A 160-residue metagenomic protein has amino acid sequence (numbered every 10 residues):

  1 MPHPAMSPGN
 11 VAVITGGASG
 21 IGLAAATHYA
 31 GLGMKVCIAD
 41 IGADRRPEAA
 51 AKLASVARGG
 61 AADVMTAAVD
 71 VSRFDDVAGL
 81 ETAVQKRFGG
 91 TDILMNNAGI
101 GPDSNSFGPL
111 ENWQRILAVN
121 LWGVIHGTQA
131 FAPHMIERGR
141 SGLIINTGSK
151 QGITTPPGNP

Functional and structural regions predicted by a protein language model:
H3-C37: Canonical Rossmann dinucleotide-binding motif of NAD(H)/NADP(H)-dependent dehydrogenases/reductases, specifically
A43-D44, A68-G79, L110: The beta1-alpha1 cofactor-binding region of Rossmann-like NAD(H)/NADP(H)-dependent oxidoreductases
R58-D63, A83-L94, P102, R140: A glycine-rich helix->loop->beta "capping" turn within Rossmann-like NAD(P)(H)-dependent oxidoreductase domains
G101-Q114, G158: Conserved mid-core segment of classical short-chain dehydrogenase/reductases
T128-Q129: A short, exposed helix-loop element centered on a Lys and neighboring polar residues
S149: Residue(s) in the substrate-gating loop at a strand-loop-helix junction that position the organic substrate next
T154-P160: Active-site loop immediately N-terminal to the catalytic Tyr-X3-Lys motif of short-chain dehydrogenase/reductase
